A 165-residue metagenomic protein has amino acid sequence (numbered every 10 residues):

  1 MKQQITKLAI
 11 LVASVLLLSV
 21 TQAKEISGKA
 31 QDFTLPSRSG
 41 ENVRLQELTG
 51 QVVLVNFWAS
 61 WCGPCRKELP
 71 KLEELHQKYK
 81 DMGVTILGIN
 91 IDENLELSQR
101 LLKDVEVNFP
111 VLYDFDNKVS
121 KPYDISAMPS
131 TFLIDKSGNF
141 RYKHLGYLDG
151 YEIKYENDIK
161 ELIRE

Functional and structural regions predicted by a protein language model:
M1-I10: Bacterial N-terminal signal peptides that target proteins for export
A9-S19: Bacterial N-terminal signal peptides
T21-Q46: N-terminal "domain-start" segment that seeds a small globular fold
K29-Q31, K67, E74-N117, P122 (+1 more regions): Conserved segment of the thioredoxin-like fold in thiol-based oxidoreductases
Q51-V53, F57-W61, A127: Short pre-active-site segment immediately N-terminal to redox-active cysteine/selenocysteine motifs in thiol-based
L54-N56, I86-G88, F132-L133: Hydrophobic beta-strand core positions in alpha/beta domains
F57-E74: Conserved redox-active cysteine motifs that mediate thiol-disulfide chemistry, especially di-cysteine Cys-X(1-2)-Cys
R100-N108, F115-K160: Thiol/disulfide oxidoreductase modules built on the thioredoxin-like
